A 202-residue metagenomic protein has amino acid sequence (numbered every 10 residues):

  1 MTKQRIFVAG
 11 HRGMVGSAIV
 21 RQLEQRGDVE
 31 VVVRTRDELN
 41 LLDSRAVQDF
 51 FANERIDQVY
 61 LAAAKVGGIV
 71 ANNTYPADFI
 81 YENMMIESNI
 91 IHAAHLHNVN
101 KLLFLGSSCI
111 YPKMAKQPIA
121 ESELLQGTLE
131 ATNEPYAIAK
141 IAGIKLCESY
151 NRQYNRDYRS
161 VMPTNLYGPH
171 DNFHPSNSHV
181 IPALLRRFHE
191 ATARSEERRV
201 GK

Functional and structural regions predicted by a protein language model:
M1-N172: N-terminal Rossmann-like NAD(P)+-binding domain of SDR-like oxidoreductases, especially those catalyzing
V29, A191-R194: Conserved H-loop
A115, L166-A183, A193-E196: Glycine/proline-rich active-site loop of Rossmann-fold NAD(P)-dependent oxidoreductases
E197-K202: Conserved small/polar residues in nucleotide/adenosyl-binding loops
